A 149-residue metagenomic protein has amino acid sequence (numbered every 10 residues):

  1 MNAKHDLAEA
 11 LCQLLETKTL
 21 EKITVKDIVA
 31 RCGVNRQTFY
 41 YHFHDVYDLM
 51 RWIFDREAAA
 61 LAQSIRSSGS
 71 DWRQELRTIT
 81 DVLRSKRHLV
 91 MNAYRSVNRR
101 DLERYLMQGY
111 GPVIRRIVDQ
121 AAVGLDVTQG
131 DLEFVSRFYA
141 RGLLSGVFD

Functional and structural regions predicted by a protein language model:
M1-K18, K22-I23: Basic, helix-initiating cap at the start of DNA-binding domains
A3-L11, I28, I53-E57: Generic hydrophobic, amphipathic alpha-helix propensity
L7, K26-R31, F39, L83: Append "Primarily bacterial transcriptional regulators
Q13-E16, I23, I53-T78, V90-N92: Amphipathic alpha-helical linker/stalk segments
E16-L20, G33-M50: HTH DNA-binding helix-turn interface
R56-L61, K86, V90, V113-A121: A short secondary-structure junction motif
R77-T78, R99-G124, G130-S145: Amphipathic alpha-helical packing segments from all-alpha helical-bundle domains
H88-R95, R99: Contiguous segments within soluble domain cores/interaction surfaces
